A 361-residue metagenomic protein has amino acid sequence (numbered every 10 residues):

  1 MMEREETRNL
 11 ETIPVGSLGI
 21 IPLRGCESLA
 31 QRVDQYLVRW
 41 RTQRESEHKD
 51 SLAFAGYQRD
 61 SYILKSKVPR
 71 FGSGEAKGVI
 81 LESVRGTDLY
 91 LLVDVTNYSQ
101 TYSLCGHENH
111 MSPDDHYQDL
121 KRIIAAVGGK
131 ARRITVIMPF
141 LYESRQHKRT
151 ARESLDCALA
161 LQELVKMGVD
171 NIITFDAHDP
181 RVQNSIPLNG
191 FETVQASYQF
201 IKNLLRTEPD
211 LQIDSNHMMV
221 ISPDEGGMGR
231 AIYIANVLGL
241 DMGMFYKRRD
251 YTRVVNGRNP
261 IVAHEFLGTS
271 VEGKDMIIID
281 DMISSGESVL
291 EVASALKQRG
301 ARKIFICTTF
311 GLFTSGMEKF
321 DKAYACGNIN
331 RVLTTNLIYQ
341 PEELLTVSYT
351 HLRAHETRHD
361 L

Functional and structural regions predicted by a protein language model:
M1-R353, R358: PRPP-associated nucleotide enzymes
L361: Conserved AMP-binding A3 loop
